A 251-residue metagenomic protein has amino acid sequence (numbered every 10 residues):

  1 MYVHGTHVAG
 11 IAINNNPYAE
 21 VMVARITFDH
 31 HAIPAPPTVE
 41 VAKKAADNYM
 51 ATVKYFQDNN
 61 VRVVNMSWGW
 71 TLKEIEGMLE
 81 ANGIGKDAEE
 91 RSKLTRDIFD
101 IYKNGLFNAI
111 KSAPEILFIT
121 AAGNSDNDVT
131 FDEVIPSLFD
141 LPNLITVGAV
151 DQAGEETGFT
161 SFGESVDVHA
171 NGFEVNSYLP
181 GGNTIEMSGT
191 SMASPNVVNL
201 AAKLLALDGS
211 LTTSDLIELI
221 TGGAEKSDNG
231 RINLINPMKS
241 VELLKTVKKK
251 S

Functional and structural regions predicted by a protein language model:
M1-K44, L141-N143, G154-E155, S161-S165 (+1 more regions): Subtilisin-like serine protease catalytic core
T6, I11, W70, N124 (+3 more regions): Gly/Ser/Thr-rich helix-start
T6-G10, D47-K54, D58, N104-K111 (+6 more regions): Solvent-exposed, polar/charged alpha-helical surfaces in well-ordered, non-transmembrane soluble domains, broadly
N15-N16, R25-F28, W68-W70, A170-G172 (+2 more regions): Short, small-residue-rich loop/turn micro-motifs
P17, N127, T184, E225-K226: Residue-level marker of structural boundaries
T27-S137, A153, G182-S188, M192-S194: Substrate-binding/access-modulating region of protease and related hydrolase catalytic domains
V63-S67, D208-S251: C-terminal subdomain of the subtilisin-like protease fold in secreted/lumenal serine endopeptidases
E115, A121, V129-A206, S210 (+1 more regions): Extracellular S/T/G-rich loop segment that most often corresponds to the catalytic His/Ser-adjacent loop
